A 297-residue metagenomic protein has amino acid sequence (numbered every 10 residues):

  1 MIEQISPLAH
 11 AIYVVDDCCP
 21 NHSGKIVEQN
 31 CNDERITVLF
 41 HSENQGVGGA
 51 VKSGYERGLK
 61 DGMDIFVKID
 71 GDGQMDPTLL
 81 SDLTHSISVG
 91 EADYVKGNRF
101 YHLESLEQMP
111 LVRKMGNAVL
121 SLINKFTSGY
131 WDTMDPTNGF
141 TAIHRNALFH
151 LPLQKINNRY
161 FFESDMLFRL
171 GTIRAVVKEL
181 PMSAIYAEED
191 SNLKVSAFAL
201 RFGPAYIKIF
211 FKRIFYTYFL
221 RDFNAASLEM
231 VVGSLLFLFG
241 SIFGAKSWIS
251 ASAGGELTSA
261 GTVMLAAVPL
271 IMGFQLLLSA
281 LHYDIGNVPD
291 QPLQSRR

Functional and structural regions predicted by a protein language model:
M1-L8: Short, well-formed alpha-helical segments that are part of the catalytic scaffolds of diverse glycosyltransferases
Q4, H22, I26-Q29, S53 (+1 more regions): Alpha-helical transmission elements in cytosolic ATPase-linked domains
H10, R35-T37: Short, conserved active-site loop motifs that form the nucleotide-linked donor/cofactor pocket
A11-I12, V176: Residues at the starts of beta-strands that form the adenosine-phosphate
D16-K25, G73: A conserved acidic beta->alpha catalytic loop
T37, H41-K60, I65, P77-Y160 (+1 more regions): Acceptor/aglycone-binding surface of glycosyltransferases and processive sugar-polymer synthases
K155-R297: Hydrophobic helical membrane-anchoring modules
